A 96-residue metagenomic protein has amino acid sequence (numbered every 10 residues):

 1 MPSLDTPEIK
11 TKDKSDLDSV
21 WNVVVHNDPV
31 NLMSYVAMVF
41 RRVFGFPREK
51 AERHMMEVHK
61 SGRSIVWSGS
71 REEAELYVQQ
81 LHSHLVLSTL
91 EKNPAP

Functional and structural regions predicted by a protein language model:
M1-P96: Terminal domain-initiation and capping elements
